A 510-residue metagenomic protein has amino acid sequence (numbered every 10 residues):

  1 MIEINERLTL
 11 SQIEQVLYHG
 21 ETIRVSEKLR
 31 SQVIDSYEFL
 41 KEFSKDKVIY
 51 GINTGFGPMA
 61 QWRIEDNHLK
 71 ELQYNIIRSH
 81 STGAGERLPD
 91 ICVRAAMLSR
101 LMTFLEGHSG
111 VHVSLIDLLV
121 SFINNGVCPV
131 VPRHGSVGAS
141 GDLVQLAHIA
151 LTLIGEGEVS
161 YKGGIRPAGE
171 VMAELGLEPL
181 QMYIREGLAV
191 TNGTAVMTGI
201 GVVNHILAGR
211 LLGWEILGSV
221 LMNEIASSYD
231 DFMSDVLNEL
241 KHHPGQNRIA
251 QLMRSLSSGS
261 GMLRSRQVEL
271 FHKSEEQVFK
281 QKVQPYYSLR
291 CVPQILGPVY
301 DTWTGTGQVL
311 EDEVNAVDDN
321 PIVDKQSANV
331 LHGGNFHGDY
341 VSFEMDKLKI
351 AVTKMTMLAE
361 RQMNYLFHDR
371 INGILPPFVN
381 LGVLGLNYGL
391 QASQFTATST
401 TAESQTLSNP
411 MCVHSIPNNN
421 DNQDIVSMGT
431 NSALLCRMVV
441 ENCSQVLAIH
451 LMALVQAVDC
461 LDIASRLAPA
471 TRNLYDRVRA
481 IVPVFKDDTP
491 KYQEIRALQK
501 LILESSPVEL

Functional and structural regions predicted by a protein language model:
I2-D46, E71-P132, N223, V236-E239: Glycine-rich, flexible loop motifs
I2-E21, V25-L29, S36-F43, L69 (+1 more regions): C-terminal auxiliary extensions adjacent to catalytic cores
D46-G51, S506: An N-terminal domain-start capping segment
Y50-I64, H68-L72, S79-M102, P132-I154 (+1 more regions): FAD-binding core of FAD-dependent oxidoreductases, characterized by glycine-rich FAD pyrophosphate-binding loops
F56, G83, M102-T103, I123 (+5 more regions): Acidic, glycine-rich active-site loops and adjacent beta-strand->loop/helix elements that engage anionic groups
L105-C128, G135-L146, L151, G163-I184: Well-ordered mid-protein domain cores that form the structural environment of catalytic cofactors
V131-S136, Q326, V330: Cysteine-centered functional microenvironments
